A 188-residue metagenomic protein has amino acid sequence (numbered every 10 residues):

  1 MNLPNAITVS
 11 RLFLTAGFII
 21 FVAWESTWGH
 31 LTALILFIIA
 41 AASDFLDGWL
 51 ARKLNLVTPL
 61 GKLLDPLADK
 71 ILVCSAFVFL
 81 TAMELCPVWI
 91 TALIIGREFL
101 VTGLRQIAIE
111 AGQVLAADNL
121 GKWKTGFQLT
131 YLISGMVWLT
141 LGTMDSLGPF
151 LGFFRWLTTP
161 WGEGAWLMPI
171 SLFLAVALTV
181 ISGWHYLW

Functional and structural regions predicted by a protein language model:
M1-W188: Alpha-helical transmembrane bundles and membrane-interface segments of multipass inner-membrane proteins
